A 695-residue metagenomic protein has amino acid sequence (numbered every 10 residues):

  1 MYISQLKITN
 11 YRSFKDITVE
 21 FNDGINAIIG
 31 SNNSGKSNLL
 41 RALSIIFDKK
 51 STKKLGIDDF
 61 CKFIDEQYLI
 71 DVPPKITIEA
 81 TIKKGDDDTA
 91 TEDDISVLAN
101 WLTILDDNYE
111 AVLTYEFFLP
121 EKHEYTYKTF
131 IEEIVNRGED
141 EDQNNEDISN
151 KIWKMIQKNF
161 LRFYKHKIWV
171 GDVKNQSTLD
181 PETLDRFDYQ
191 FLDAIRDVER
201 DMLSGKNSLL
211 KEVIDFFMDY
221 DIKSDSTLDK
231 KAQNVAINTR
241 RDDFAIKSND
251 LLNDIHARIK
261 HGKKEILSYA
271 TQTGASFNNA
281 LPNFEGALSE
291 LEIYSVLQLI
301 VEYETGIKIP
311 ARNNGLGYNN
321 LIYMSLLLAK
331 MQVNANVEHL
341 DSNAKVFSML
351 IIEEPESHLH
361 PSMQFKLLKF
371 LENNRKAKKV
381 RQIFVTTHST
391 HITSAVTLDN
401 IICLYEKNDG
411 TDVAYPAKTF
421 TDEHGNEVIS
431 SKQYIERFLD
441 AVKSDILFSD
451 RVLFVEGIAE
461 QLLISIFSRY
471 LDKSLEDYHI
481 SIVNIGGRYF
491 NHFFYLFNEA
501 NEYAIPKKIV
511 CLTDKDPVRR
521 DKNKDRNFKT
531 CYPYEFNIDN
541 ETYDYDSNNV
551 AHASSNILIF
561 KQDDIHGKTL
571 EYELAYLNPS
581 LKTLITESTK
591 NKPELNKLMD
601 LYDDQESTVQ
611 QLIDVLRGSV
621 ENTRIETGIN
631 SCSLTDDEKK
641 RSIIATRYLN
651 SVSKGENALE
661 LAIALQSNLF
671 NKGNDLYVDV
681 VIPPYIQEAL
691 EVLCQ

Functional and structural regions predicted by a protein language model:
M1-D48, E292-S295, L299-V442, A658-E660 (+1 more regions): Switch/communication elements of ASCE P-loop NTPase nucleotide-binding domains
M1-E110, F117-P120: Nucleic acid-processing catalytic cores of prokaryotic defense/repair systems
K54-I70, D86-K231, D242, N426-E427 (+1 more regions): Glycine-rich phosphate-binding loops of NTPases
L69-P73, L105-N108, P181-D185, L316 (+6 more regions): Conserved catalytic network of the ASCE P-loop NTPase/AAA+ motor domain
D88-D94, H123-Y127, E199-L203, I392-V396 (+4 more regions): Switch/connector loops and helix/strand junctions flanking conserved nucleotide-binding motifs in nucleotide-processing
R186, V198-I352: Extended helical coiled-coil dimerization/tether regions that scaffold and oligomerize large DNA-maintenance assemblies
N373, K378, T393-V510: RecA-like P-loop NTPase motor core
D514-I643: Activity-critical C-terminal alpha-helical subdomain
